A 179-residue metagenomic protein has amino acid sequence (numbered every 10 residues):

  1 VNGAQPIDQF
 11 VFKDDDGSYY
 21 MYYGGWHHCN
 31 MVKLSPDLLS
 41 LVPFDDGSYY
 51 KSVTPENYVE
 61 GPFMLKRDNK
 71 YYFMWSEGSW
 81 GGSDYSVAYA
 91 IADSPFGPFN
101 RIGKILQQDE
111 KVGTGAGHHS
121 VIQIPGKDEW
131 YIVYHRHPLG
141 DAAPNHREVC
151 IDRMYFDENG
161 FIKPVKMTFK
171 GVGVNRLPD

Functional and structural regions predicted by a protein language model:
V1-D179: Carbohydrate-active catalytic/glycan-binding domains of CAZyme proteins, especially the secreted or lumenal ectodomains
